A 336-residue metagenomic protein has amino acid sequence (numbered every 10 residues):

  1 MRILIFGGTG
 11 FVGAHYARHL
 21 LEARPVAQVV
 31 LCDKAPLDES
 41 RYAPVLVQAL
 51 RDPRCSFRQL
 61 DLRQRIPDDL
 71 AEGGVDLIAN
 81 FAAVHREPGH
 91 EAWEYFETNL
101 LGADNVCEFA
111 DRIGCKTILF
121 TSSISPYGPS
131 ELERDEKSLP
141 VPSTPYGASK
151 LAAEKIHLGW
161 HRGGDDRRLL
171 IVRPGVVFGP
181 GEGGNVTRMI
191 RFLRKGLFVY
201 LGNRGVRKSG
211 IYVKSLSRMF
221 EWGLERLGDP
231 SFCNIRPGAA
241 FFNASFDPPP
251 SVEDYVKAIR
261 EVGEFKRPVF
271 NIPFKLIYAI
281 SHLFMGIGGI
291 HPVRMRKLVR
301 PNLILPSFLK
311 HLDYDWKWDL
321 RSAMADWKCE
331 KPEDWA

Functional and structural regions predicted by a protein language model:
I3-A23: N-terminal Rossmann NAD(P)H-binding glycine-rich loop of SDR-like oxidoreductase domains
S56-T98: NAD(P)H-binding glycine-rich loop region in Rossmannoid oxidoreductase-like domains and their noncatalytic homologs
E94-N105, P140, T144, A148-L151 (+1 more regions): Glycine-rich NAD(P)-binding loop of the Rossmann-fold in SDR/ketoreductase-type enzymes
N105-P145, D165, L170: Conserved Rossmann-fold NAD(P)-dependent oxidoreductase catalytic core, especially the SDR/UDP-sugar
K155-P180: Conserved beta-loop-beta element that borders a ligand/cofactor-binding pocket
E182-R188, G202-L227, A239-A240: Substrate-positioning beta->alpha
R226-H291, M324-D326, D334-A336: Mid/C-terminal beta-alpha module of Rossmann-like enzyme folds, strongest in SDR-family dehydrogenases/epimerases
H311, D315-A336: Amphipathic terminal alpha-helices
